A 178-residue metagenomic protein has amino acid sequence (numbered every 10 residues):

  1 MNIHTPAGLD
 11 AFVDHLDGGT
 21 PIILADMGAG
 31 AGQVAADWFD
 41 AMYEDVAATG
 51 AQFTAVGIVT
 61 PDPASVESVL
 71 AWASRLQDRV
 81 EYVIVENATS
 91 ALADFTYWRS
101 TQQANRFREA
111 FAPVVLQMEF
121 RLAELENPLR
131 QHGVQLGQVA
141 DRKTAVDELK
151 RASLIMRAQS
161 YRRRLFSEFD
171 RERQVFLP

Functional and structural regions predicted by a protein language model:
M1-A35, Q52: Nucleotide-state-sensitive switch-loop elements of NTP-binding domains
I3, I22-I23, I58, I84 (+2 more regions): Weak global preference for isoleucine
A7-A11, A41, R106, S153 (+2 more regions): Exposed alpha-helical structural elements
G30-P128: Conserved catalytic-core segment of NTP-binding enzymes
Q131-P178: NTP-binding/hydrolysis catalytic cores, primarily Walker-type P-loop NTPases
